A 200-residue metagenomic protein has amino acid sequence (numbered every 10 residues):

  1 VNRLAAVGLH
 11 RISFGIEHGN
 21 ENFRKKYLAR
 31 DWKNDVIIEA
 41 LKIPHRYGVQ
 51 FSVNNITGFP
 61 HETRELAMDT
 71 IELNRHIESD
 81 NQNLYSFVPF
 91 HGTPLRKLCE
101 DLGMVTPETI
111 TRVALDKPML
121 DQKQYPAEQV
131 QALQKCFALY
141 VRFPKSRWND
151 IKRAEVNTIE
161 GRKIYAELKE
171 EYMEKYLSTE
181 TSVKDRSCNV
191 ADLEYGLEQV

Functional and structural regions predicted by a protein language model:
N2, C99, Q124-Y125: Short, surface-exposed amphipathic charged segments that create phosphate/polyanion-binding patches used for binding
N2-E21, A29-P94, C136-K152: Conserved C-terminal portion of the radical SAM core fold that forms the substrate/S-adenosylmethionine-binding
I12, D101-T111: Flexible glycine/proline-rich, aromatic-decorated loop/lid segments
R30, T70, E100, V156-Y165: Alpha-helix boundary/capping detector
F90-D101, V105: Short acidic/His-enriched helical or mixed secondary-structure segments at domain edges of catalytic enzymes and some
P107-V200: Radical SAM enzyme core and accessory elements
